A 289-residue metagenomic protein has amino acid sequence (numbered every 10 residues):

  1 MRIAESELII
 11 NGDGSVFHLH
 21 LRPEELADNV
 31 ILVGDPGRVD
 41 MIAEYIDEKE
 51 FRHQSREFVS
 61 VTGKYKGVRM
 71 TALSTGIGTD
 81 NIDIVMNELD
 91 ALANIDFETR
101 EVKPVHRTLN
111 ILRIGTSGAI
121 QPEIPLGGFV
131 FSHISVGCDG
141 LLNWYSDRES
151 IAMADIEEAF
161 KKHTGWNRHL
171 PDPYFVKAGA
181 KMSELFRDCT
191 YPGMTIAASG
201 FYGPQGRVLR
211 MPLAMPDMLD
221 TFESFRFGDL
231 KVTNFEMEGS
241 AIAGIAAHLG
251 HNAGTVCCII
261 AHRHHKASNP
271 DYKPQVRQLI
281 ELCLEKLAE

Functional and structural regions predicted by a protein language model:
M1-Y174: Metabolite-binding pocket within alpha/beta catalytic cores that recognizes anionic/polar moieties
H18-E25, S199-Q205, R277-E285: Intrinsically disordered, low-complexity segments enriched in small residues
L32, P36-V39, T75-I82, M86 (+5 more regions): Generic structural signal for well-ordered, non-membrane alpha-helical segments in soluble metabolic enzymes
G118, S135, I196-G203, A241 (+1 more regions): Glycine-rich beta-alpha junction loops
D155-F227: Active-site rim beta-loop-alpha module in soluble metabolic enzymes
D229-T233: Short pre-catalytic strand/loop immediately N-terminal to key active-site residues, enriched for Gly-Thr
S240-Y272: Zn-dependent metallopeptidase/amidohydrolase metal-coordination segment
H262-E289: His/Asp/Glu-rich mid-to-C-terminal helical/loop segments that flank catalytic regions of hydrolases
